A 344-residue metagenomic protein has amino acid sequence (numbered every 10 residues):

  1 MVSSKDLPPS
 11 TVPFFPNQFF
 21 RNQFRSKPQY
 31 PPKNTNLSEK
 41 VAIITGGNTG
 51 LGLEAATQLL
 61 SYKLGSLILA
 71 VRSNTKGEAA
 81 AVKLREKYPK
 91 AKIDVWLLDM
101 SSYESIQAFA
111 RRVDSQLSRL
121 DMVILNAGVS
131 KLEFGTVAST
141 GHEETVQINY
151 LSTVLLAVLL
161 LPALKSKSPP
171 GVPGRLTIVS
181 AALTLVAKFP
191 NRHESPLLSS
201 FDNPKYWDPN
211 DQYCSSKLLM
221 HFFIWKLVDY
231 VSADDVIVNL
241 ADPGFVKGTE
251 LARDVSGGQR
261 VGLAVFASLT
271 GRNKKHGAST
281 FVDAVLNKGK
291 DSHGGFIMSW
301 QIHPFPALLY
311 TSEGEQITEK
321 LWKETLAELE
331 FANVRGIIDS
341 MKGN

Functional and structural regions predicted by a protein language model:
D6-A252, D339-S340: Rossmann-fold NAD(P)H-dependent dehydrogenase/reductase core
D229, L286-K290, A327, F331: Short, well-ordered loop/turn and helix-capping segments at boundaries between secondary-structure elements and domains
E250-R253, A307-Y310: Short glycine/threonine-rich loop-to-helix capping motif typified by GTGT followed within a few residues by an Asp-Pro
D254-V261: Mobile gating loops/cap/lid regions near enzyme active sites that modulate substrate access
A264-F305, E315-I317: C-terminal helical subdomain
E313-T325: Short, hydrophobic-biased amphipathic alpha-helical segments
K323-N344: C-terminal helix/juxtamembrane-tail motif
